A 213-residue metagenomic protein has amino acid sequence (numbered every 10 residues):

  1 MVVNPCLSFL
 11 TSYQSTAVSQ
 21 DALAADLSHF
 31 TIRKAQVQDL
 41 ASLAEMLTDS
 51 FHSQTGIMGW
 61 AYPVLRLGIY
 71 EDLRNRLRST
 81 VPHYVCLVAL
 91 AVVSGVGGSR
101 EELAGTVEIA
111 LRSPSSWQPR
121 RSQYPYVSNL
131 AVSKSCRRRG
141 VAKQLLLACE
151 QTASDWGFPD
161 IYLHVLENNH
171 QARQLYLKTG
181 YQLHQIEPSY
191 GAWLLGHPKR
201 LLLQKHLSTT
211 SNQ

Functional and structural regions predicted by a protein language model:
V2-F30, K34-S135, L146-A148, T152 (+2 more regions): Acetyl-CoA-dependent GNAT
L40, R138, A172-R173: Internal amphipathic alpha-helical segments of the cytochrome P450 catalytic fold
S133-S135, R139, E167-N168: Active-site acidic-Proline motif in GNAT/NAT acetyltransferases
R137, S154, L177: Short polybasic/polar patches that bind polyanions
A142: Conserved phosphate/oxyanion-binding catalytic-loop motifs
L146, A153-H164: Conserved GNAT acetyl-CoA-binding A-motif
P159-Y162, L166-R173, K178-Q213: C-terminal "cap" of GNAT-fold acetyltransferases
